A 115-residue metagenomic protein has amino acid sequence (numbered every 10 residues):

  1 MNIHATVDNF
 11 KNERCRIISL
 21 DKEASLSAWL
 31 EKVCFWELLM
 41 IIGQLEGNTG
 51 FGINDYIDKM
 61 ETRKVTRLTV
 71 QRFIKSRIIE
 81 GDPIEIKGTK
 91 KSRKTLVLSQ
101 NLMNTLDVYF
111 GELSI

Functional and structural regions predicted by a protein language model:
M1-D8: General nucleic-acid-binding
N12-M40: Short alpha-helical segments that sit at the start of domains
A28-K32, T49-G50, R63, R67: Alpha-helix N-cap/helix-initiation sites
L39-G47: Short, locally clustered residues in the helix-turn-helix/winged-helix DNA-binding domain
N48-M60: Short acidic, hydrophobic short linear motifs in intrinsically disordered regions
R63-I78: Short amphipathic alpha-helical interaction segments
I84-T95: Short, Lys/Arg-rich nucleic-acid/phosphate-binding segment
N101-I115: Short, amphipathic alpha-helical interaction segments positioned at domain boundaries
